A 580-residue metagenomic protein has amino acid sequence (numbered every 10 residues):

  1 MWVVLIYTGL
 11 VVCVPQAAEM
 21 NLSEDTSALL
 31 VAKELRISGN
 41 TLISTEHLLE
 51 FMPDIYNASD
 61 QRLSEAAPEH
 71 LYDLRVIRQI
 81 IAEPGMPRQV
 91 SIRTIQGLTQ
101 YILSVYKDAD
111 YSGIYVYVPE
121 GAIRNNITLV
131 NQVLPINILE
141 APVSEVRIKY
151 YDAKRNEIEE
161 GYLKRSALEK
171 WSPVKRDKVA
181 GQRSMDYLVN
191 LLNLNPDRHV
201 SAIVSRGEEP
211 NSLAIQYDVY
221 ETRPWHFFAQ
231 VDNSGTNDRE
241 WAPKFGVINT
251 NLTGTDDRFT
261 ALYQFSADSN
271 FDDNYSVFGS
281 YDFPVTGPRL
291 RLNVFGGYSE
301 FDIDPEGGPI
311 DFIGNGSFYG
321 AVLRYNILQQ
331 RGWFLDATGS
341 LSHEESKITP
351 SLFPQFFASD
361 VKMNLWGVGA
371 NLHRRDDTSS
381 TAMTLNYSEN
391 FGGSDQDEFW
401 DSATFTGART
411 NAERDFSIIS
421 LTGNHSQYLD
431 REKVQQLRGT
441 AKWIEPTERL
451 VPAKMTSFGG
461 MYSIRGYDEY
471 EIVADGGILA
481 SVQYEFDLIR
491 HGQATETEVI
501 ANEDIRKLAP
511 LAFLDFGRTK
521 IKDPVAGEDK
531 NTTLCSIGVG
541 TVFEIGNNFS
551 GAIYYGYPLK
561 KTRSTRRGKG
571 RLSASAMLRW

Functional and structural regions predicted by a protein language model:
A18-G235, G246, Q264-Y275, G439-K442: Periplasmic polypeptide-binding modules associated with outer-membrane biogenesis and secretion
V200, P224-F227, L252-F259, G287-N293 (+5 more regions): Repeated loop/turn-to-beta-strand initiation elements of outer-membrane beta-barrel proteins
V204, A229-N233, F245, F259-F265 (+9 more regions): Transmembrane beta-barrel strands of outer-membrane/channel proteins
N211, R239-P243, D273-V277, N315-Y319 (+6 more regions): Residues that define the transmembrane beta-barrel architecture of outer-membrane proteins
N249-N251, F283-V285, Y325-I327, L372-R374 (+5 more regions): Residue-level signature of outer-membrane beta-barrel architecture
T260, N270-L372: Transmembrane beta-barrel wall of Gram-negative outer-membrane proteins
K347-L508, F513-F516, K520-K522, R566: C-terminal outer-membrane beta-barrel translocator/porin domains of Gram-negative envelope proteins and their
F543, G568-W580: Outer-membrane beta-barrel "beta-signal"
